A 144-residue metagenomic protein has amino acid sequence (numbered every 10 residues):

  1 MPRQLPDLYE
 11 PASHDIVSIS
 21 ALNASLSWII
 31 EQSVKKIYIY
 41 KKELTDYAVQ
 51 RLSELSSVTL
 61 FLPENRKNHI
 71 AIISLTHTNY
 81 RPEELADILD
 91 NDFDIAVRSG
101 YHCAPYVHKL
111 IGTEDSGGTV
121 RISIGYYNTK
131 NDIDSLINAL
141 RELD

Functional and structural regions predicted by a protein language model:
M1-D144: Pyridoxal 5′-phosphate
